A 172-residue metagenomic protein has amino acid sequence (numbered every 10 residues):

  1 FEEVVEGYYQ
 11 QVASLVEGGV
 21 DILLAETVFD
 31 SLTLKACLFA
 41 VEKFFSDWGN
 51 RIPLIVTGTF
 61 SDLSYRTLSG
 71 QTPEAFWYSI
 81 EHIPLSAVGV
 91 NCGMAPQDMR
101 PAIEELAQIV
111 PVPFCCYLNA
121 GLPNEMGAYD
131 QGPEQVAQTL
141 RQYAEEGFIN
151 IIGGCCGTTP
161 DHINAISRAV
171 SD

Functional and structural regions predicted by a protein language model:
F1-D172: Domain-level signal for soluble alpha/beta catalytic cores
